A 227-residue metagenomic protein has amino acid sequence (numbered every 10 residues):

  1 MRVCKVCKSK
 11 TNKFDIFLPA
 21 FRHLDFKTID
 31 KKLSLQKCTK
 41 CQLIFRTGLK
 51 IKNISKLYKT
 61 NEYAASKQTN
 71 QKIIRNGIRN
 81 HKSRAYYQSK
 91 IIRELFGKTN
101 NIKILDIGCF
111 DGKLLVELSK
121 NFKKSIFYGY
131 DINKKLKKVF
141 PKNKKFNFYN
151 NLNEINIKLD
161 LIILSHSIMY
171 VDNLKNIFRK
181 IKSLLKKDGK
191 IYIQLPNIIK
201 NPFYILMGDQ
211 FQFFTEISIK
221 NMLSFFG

Functional and structural regions predicted by a protein language model:
M1-I157, L161-S165, F178: Conserved N-terminal segment of class I S-adenosyl-L-methionine
R2, R179-K182, I198, K220-M222: Phosphate/nucleotide-binding beta-alpha loop and adjacent structural elements of enzyme active sites
K5-K13, I217-G227: A SAM-dependent methyltransferase catalytic signature shared across enzymes that methylate proteins
K13, D172, K190-I193, S224: Catalytic-core helical/loop segments in enzymes performing group transfer/polymerization on anionic/lipid-linked
P19-F21, Y192-M222: Short, glycine-/aromatic-enriched active-site segment of Class I SAM-dependent methyltransferases
H166-Y170: A short His-aromatic
K175-K190: A short glycine-rich, Lys/Arg-flanked "PGG" loop and its adjoining helix->strand segment in the class I
